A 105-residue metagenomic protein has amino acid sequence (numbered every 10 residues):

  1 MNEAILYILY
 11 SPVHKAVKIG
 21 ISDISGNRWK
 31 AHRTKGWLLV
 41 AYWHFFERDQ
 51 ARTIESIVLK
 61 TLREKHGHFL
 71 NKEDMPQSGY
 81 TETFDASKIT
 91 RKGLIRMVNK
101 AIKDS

Functional and structural regions predicted by a protein language model:
M1-S105: Non-catalytic accessory segments flanking enzymatic or RNA/DNA-binding domains
